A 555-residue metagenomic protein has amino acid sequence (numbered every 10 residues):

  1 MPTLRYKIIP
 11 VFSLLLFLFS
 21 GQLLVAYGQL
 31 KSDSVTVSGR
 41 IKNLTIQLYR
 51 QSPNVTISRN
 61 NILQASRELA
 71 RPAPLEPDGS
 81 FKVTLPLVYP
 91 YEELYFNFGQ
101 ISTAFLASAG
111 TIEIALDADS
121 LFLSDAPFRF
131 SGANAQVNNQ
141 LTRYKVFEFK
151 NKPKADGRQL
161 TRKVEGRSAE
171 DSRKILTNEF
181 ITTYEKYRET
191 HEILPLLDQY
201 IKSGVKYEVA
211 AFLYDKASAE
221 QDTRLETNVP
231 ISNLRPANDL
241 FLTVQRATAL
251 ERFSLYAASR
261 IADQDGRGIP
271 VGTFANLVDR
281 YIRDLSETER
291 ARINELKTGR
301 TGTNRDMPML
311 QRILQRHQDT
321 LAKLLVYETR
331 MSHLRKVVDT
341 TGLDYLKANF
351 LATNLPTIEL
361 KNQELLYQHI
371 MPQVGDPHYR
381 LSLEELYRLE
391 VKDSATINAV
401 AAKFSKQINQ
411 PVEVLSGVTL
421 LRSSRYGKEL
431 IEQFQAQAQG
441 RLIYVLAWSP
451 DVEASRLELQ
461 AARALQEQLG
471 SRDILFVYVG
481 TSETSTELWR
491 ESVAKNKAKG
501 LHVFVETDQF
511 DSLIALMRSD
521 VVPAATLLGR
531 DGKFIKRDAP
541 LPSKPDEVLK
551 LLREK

Functional and structural regions predicted by a protein language model:
M1-S34, K555: Bacterial Sec-dependent N-terminal signal peptides
Y27-P195: A non-transmembrane, solvent-exposed segment enriched in polar/low-complexity residues
S131-G440: Oxidative protein folding and maturation machinery
E432-A462, L475: Short active-site neighborhood of thiol/selenol oxidoreductases, capturing the structured segment around
Q439-I443, R472-L475, K497-L501, R530: Loop/turn elements at helix/coil->beta-strand transitions in domains of secreted/extracellular proteins
A454-K495, Q509-L513: Structural microenvironment flanking redox-active thiols in thiol-disulfide oxidoreductases
R490-T526, R530: Short, internal strand/loop/helix patches that form the active-site neighborhood or redox-interaction surface
V521-A524, R530-K555: Non-catalytic, surface beta->alpha helical segment in thiol-disulfide oxidoreductase systems
